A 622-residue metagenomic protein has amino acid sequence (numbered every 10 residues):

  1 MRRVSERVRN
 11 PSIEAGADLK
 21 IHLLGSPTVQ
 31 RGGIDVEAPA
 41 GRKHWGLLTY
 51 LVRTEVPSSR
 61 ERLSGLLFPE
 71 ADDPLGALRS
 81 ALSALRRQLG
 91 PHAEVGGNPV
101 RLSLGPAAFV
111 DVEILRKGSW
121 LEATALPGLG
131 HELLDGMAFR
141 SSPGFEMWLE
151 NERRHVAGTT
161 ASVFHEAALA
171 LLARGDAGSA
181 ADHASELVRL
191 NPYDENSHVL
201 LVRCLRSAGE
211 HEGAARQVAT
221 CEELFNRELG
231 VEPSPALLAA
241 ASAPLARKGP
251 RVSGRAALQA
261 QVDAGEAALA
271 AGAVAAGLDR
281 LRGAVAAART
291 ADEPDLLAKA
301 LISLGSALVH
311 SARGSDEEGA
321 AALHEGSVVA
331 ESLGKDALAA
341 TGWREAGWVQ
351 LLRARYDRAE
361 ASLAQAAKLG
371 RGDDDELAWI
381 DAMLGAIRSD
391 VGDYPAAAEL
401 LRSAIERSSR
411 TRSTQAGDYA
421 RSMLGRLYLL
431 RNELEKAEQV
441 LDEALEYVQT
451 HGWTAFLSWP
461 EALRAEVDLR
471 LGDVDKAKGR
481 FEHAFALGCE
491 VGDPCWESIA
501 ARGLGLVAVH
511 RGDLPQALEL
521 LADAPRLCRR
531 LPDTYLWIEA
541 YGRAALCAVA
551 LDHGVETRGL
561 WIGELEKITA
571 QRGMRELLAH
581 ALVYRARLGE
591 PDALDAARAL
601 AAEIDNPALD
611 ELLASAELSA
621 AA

Functional and structural regions predicted by a protein language model:
M1-S26, G136, G158, R189-L200 (+5 more regions): C-terminal non-catalytic interaction modules
R2-S5, N10-E14, I34-W45, T49 (+7 more regions): Intrinsically disordered, charged and Pro/Gly-enriched terminal/linker segments that flank large helical-solenoid
R62-S64: A short acidic, leucine-rich amphipathic alpha-helix
L82-A93, E222: C-terminal flanking helix
W120-L121, L172-G175, A208-H211, G249-G254 (+10 more regions): Short coil/turn connectors between adjacent alpha-helices in alpha-solenoid helical repeat scaffolds
A125, G130, A180, A184-L187 (+19 more regions): Tetratricopeptide repeat
L133-D135, A181, S185-R189, E222-E223 (+10 more regions): Amphipathic alpha-helical segments of tetratricopeptide repeats
R189-H198, E232-P233, S253-A257, A275-A276 (+12 more regions): Alpha-solenoid helical repeat architecture
